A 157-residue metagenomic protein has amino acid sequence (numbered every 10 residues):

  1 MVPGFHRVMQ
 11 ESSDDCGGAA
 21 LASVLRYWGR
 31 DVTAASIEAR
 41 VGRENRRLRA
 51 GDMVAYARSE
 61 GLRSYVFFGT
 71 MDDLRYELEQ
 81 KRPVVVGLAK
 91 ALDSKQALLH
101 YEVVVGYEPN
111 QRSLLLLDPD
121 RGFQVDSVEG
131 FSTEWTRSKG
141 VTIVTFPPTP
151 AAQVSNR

Functional and structural regions predicted by a protein language model:
M1-R47, M71, V85, K90-L92 (+2 more regions): Active-site-adjacent structural segments surrounding the nucleophilic cysteine of cysteine proteases and isopeptidases
D15-C16, Y27, S59, V104 (+1 more regions): Short glycine/serine/threonine-biased micro-segments
E38-V84, A97: Mid-length scaffold segments of soluble, non-membrane domains
N45, E79, A89, E108-R157: Noncatalytic regulatory segments and standalone regulatory/sensor domains
F67-D118, V125: Active-site-adjacent substructure of cysteine-protease-like catalytic cores
